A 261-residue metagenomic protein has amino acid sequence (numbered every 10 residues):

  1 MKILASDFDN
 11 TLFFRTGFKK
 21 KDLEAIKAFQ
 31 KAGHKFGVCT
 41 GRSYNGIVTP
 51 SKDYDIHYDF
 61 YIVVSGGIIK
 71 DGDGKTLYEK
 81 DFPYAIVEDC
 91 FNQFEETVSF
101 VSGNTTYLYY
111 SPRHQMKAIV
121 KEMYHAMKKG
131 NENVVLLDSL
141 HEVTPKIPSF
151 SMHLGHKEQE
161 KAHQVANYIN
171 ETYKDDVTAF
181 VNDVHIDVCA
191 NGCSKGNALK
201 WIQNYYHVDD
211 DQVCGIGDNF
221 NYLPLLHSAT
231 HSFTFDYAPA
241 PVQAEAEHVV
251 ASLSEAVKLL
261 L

Functional and structural regions predicted by a protein language model:
M1, G33, Y58, I147-P148 (+2 more regions): Short, well-ordered alpha-helix to beta-strand connector turns
K2-T16, L226: Asp-based phosphoryl-transfer active-site loop
K20-I119: Active-site phosphate-binding/coordination module
F29, L199, L225-A229: Hydrophobic residues within well-ordered alpha-helices
G37, I62, C214-I216, H231-F233 (+1 more regions): Hydrophobic/aromatic beta-strand patches that form the interior of the parallel beta-sheet core in alpha/beta enzyme
G46-T49, A198, P224-L225, P241 (+1 more regions): Phosphate- and divalent-cation-binding pockets in alpha/beta enzyme and binding domains that engage nucleotide-derived
V101-I216, F220-L223, Y237: Conserved acidic, metal-coordinating active-site core of Asp-based, Mg2+-dependent phosphoryl-transfer enzymes
Y206, S228, S232-L261: Asp-based, Mg2+/Mn2+-dependent phosphohydrolase catalytic module
